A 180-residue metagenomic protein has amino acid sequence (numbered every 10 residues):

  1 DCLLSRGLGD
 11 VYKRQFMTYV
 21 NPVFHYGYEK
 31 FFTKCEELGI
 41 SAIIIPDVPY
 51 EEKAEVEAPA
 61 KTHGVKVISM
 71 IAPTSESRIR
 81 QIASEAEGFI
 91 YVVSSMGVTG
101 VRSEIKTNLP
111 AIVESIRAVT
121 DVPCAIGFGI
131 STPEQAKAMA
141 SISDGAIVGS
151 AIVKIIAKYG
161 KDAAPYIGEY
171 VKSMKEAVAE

Functional and structural regions predicted by a protein language model:
D1-Y12: Single conserved hydrophobic/aromatic residue that forms the stacking wall/gate of nucleotide- or nucleobase-binding
R14-T18, I43-I45, V67-S69, I90-V92 (+2 more regions): Hydrophobic faces of well-ordered beta-strands that scaffold small-molecule active sites in alpha/beta enzyme cores
M17-H25, P49-Y50, M70-T74, I126-P133: Glycine-rich beta-to-alpha transition loops that act as phosphate-gripper elements at the mouths of alpha/beta enzyme
G39-E52, K66-T74, R80: Catalytic beta/alpha-barrel core
A42-I44, P49-E52, S94-G100, I142-K161: Glycine-rich phosphate-binding active-site loops on the catalytic face of alpha/beta enzymes
S77-A83, I130-A146: Catalytic cores of alpha/beta
R80-A118, I155-Y159: Glycine/Thr-rich beta-alpha phosphate-binding loop at enzyme active sites
I155-E180: C-terminal helical cap(s) of enzyme catalytic domains, especially alpha/beta-barrels
